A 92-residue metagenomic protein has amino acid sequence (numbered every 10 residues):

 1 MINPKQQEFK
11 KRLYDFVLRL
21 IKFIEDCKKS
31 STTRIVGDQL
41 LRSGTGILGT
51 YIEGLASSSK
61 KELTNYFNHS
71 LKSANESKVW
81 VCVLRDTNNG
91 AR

Functional and structural regions predicted by a protein language model:
M1-R92: Amphipathic alpha-helical assembly/interaction segments
